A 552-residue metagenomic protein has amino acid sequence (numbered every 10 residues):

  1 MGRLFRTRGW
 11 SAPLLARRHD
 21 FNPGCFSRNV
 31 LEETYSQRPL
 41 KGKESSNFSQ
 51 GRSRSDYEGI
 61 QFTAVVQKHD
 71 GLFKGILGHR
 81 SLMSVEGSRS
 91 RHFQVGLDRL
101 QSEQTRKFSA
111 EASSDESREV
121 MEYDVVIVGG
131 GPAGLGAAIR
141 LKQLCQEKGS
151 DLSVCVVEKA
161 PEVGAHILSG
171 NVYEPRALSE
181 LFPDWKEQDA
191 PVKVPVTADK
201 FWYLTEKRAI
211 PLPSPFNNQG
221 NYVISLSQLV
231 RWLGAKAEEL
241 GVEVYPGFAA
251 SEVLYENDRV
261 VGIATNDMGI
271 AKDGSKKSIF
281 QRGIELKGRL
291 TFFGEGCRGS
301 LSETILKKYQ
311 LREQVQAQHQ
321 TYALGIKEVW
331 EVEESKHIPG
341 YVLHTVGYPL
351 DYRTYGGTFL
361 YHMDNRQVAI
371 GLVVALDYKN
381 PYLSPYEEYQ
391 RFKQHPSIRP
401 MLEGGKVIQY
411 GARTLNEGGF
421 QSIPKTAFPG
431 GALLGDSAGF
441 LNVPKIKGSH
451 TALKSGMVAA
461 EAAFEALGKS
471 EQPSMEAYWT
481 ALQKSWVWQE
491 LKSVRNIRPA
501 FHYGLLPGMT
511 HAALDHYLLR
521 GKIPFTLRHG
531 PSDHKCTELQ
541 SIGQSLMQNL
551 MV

Functional and structural regions predicted by a protein language model:
M1-E116: N-terminal mitochondrial targeting presequence
D124-C155: N-terminal Rossmann-like FAD-binding beta1-loop-alpha1 element of flavoenzymes
D151, K159-E206: N-terminal FAD cofactor-binding segment of flavoenzymes
A190-T205, A481, S485-V552: Ferredoxin-type iron-sulfur electron-transfer modules and their immediate structural context
F216-A235, Y245, K379-S384: Short beta-strand to alpha-helix junction loop
E238-P400, V458: Predominantly flavin-linked oxidoreductase catalytic cores and closely associated redox partners
R413-V443: FAD-binding beta-loop-beta segment adjacent to the flavin cofactor pocket
G439, V443-K445, E461-L505: Active-site-proximal substrate-binding core of FAD-dependent oxidoreductases
